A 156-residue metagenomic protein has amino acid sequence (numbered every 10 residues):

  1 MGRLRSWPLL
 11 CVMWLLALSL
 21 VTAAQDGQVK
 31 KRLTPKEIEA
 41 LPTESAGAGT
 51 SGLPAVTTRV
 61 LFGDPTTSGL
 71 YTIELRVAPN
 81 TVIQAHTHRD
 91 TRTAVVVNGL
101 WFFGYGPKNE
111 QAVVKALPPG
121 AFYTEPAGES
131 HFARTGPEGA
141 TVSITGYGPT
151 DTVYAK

Functional and structural regions predicted by a protein language model:
M1-S6: N-terminal secretory signal peptides that target proteins for export/translocation
L10-S19: Bacterial N-terminal signal peptides
A23-Y71: A short, N-terminal "cap"/entry segment at the start of jelly-roll beta-barrel domains of the cupin/DSBH fold
Y71-H88, A116-L117, P126-A127: Conserved short histidine dyad/triad with adjacent acidic residue
A78-T81, T87-K108: Glycine- and acidic-residue-biased ligand/ion/polar-headgroup-sensing regions
I83-A85, F103-G104, E125, S130-G136: Short beta-strand His + acidic residue motifs that chelate non-heme Fe in jelly-roll/DSBH and cupin folds
W101, P107-A127: Short acidic-glycine-tyrosine-enriched beta hairpin
P118, A127-T150: Ligand-binding loop in jelly-roll beta-barrel domains
